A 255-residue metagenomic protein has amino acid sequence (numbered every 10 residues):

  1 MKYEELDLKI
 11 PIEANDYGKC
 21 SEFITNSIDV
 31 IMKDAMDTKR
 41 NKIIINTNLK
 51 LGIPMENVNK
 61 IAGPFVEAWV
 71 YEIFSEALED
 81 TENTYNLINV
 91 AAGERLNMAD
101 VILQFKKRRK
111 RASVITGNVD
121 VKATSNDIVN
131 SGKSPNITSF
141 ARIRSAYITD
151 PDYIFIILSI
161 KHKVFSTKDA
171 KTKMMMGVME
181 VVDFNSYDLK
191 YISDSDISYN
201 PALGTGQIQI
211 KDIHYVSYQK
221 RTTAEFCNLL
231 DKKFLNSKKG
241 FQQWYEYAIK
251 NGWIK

Functional and structural regions predicted by a protein language model:
M1-N97, F105-G117, A123-K255: Nucleic-acid endonuclease domains
